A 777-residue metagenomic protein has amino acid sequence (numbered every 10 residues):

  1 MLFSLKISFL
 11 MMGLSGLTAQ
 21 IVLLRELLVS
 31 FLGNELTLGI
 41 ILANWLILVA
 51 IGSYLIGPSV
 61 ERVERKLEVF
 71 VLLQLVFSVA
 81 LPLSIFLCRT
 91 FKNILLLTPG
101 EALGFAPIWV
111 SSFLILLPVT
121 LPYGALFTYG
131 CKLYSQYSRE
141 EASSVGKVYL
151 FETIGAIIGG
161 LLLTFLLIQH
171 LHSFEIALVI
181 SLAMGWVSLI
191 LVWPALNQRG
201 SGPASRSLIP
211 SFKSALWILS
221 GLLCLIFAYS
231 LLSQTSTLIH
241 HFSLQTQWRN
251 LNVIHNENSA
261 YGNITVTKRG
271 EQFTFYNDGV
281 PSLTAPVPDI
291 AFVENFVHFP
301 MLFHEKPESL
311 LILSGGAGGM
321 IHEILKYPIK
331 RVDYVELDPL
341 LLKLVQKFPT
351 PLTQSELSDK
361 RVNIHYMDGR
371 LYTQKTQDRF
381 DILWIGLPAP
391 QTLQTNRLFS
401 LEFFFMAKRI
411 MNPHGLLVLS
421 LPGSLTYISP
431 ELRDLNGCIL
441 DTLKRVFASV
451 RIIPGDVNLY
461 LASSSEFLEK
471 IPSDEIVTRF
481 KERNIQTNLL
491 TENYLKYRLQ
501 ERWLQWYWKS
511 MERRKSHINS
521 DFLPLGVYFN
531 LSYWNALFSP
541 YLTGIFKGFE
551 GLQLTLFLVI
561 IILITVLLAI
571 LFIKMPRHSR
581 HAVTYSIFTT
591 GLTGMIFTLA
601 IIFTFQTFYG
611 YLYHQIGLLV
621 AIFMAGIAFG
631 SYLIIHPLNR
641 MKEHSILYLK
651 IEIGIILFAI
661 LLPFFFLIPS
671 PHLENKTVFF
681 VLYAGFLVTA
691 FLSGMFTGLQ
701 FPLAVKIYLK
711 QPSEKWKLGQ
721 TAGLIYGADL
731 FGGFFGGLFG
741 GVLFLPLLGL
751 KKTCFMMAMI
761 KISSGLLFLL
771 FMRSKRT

Functional and structural regions predicted by a protein language model:
M1-E469, S473-T777: Alpha-helical transmembrane segments of multi-pass membrane proteins
